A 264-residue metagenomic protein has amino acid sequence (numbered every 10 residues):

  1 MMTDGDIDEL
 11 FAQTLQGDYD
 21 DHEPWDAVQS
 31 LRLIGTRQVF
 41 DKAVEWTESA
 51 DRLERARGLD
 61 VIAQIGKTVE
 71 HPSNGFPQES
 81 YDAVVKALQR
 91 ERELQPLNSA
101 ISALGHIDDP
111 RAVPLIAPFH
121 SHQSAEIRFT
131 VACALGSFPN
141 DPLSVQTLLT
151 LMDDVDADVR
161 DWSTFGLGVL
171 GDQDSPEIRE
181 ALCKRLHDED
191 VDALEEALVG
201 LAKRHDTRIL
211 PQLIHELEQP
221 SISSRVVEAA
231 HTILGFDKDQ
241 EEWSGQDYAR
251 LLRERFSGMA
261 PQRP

Functional and structural regions predicted by a protein language model:
M1, Y19-G35, E45, A56-N74 (+7 more regions): Structural detector for internal amphipathic alpha-helices that build alpha-solenoid repeat scaffolds
M1-Q13, T36-E48, T68-Q89, D109-S121 (+4 more regions): Amphipathic alpha-helical scaffolding segments comprising HEAT/armadillo-like alpha-solenoid repeats
Y19-D20, A50-D51, R92-E93, Q123-S124 (+3 more regions): Short inter-helical turns and helix N-cap capping residues of alpha-solenoid HEAT/ARM repeat scaffolds
A83, Q95, S257-P261: Extended, low-complexity, acidic/polar intrinsically disordered regions that flank or interrupt HEAT/TOG/ARM solenoid
H231, G235-P264: Eukaryotic acidic, Ser/Thr-rich intrinsically disordered low-complexity regions
